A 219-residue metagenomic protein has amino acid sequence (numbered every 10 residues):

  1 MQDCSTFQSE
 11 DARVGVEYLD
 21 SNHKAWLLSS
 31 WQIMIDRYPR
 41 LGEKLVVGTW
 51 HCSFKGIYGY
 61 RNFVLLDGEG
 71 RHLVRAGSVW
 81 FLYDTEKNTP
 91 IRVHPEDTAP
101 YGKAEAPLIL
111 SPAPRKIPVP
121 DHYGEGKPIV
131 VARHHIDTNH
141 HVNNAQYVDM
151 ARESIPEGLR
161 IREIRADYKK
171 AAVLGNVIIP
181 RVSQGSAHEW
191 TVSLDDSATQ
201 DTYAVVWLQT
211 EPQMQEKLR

Functional and structural regions predicted by a protein language model:
M1-K44, I155, I161, M214-R219: Hydrophobic, proline/glycine-rich low-complexity stretches
R13-S21, L66-E69, P112-V119, A151-I155: Intrinsically disordered, low-complexity boundary segments flanking structured domains
N22, L27-S29, E43-L45, I57-G59 (+3 more regions): A generic structural signal for short beta-strands and their flanking turns/coil linkers
W26, F81, H134: Flexible, active-site-adjacent loop/turn segments at secondary-structure boundaries
M34-I35, R40-I117, A172-L174, S183-R219: HotDog/MaoC-like acyl-thioester-processing domains
P107-R133: Extended, acidic-biased charged interface segments
Y123-T210: Acidic/His-leaning functional-site neighborhoods
